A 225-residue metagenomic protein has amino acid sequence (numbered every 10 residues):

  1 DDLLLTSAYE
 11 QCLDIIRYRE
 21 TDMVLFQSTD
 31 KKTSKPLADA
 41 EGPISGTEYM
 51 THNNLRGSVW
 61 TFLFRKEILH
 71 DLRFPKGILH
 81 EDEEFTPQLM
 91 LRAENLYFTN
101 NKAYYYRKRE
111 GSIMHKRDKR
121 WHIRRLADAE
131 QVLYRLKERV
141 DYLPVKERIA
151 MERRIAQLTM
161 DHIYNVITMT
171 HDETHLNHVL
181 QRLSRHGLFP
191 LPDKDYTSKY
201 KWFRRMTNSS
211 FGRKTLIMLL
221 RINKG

Functional and structural regions predicted by a protein language model:
D1-D128, R135-E138, Y142: Nucleotide-sugar donor-binding/catalytic module of glycosyltransferases that assemble extracellular/cell-envelope
D30, N165-T168: Short histidine/acidic/glycine/proline-rich micro-motifs that form metal- and phosphate-coordinating active-site loops
D118, D141, V145, I167-H171: Short, flexible helix-adjacent loops and helix caps
L126, R153, M169-E173: Alpha-solenoid helical-repeat scaffolds
D128-R139, H178-G187: Amphipathic alpha-helices of TPR/Sel1-like and other helical repeat/solenoid scaffolds
P144-R154: All-alpha amphipathic helical-bundle segments outside canonical DNA-binding/catalytic cores that form hydrophobic
R153-Y164: Amphipathic alpha-helical repeat scaffolds of TPR domains
T168-G225: Membrane-interface aromatic/basic loop that binds lipid-linked glycans or pyrophosphate carriers, typified by
